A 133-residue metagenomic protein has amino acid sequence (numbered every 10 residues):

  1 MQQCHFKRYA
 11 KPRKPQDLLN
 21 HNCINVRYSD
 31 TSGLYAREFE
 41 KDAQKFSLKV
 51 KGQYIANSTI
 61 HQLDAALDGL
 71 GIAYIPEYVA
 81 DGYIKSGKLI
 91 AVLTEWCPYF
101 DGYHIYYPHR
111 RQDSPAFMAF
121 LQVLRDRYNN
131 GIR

Functional and structural regions predicted by a protein language model:
M1-I24, D42: Flexible hinge/capping segments at coil-to-helix
Q3-H5, S29, D42-Q44, H109-R111 (+1 more regions): Short loop segments at secondary-structure junctions
R8-Y9, V26, Y83, V92: Residues that scaffold the ATP/ADP-binding catalytic core of kinase and kinase-like folds
Q16, L63-D64, M118: Alpha-helical segments flanking ligand/cofactor-binding loops in enzyme cores
I24-A43: Secondary-structure junction motif
F46-A91, P98, D113: Hydrophobic hinge/microswitch elements
E77-S86, W96-R133: C-terminal effector-binding regulatory domain of bacterial HTH transcription factors
